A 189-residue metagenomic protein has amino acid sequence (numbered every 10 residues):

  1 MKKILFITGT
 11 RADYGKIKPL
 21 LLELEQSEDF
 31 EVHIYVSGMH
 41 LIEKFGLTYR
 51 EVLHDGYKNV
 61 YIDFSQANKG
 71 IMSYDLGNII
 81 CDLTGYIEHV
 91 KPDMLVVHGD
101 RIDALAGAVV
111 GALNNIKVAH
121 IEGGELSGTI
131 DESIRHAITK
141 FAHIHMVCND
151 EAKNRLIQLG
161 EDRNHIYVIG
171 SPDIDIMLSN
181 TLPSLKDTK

Functional and structural regions predicted by a protein language model:
K2: Nucleotide donor/acceptor-binding cores
L5-T8, Y14-E23, F64-R163: Active-site and donor-binding regions of nucleotide-sugar-utilizing enzymes
F6, I34-V36, H120, V168: Structural beta-sheet core signal
I7, L41-E43, A142-K189: A nucleotide-sugar donor-handling region in carbohydrate enzymes
D13-K16, I42-K44: Short N-terminal binding/cap micro-motifs at the start of the first secondary-structure element
L22, S27, K58, S73-V90 (+2 more regions): PLP-dependent amino-acid enzyme catalytic core
D29-E31, G56-N59, N115, A142 (+1 more regions): A generic structural signal for alpha->beta connector loops
E31-D75, D82: Conserved nucleotide-sugar phosphate-binding/catalytic loop shared by glycosyltransferases and other
